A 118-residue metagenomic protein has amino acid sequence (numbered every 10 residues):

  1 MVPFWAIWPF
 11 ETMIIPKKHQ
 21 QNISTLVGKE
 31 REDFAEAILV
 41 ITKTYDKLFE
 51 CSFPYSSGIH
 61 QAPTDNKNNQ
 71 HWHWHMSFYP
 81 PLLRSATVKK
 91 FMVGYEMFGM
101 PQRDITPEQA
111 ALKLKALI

Functional and structural regions predicted by a protein language model:
M1-I118: HIT superfamily nucleotide-processing domains
